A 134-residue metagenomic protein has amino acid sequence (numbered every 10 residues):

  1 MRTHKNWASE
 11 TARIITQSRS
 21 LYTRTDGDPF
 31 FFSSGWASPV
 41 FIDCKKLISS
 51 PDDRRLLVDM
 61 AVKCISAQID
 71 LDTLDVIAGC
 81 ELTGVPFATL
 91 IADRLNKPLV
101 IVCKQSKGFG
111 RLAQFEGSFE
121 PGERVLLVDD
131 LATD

Functional and structural regions predicted by a protein language model:
M1-L71: Active-site-facing substrate-recognition patch
D26-F30, T83, Q105-S106: Short glycine-enriched loops at secondary-structure junctions
G35, I77, L99: Conserved hydrophobic/aromatic pocket- or pore-lining residues that grip, position, or stack substrates in active sites
W36, C80, V85: Gly/Ser/Thr-rich helix-start
L71-E81: Short glycine-rich phosphate-binding loop at a beta-alpha junction
A78, L126-V128: Structural motif
V85-L126: Short, glycine/charge-rich flexible loops or terminal/linker lids adjacent to PRPP-binding catalytic cores
D129-D134: Acidic, divalent-metal-coordinating active-site segment for phosphoryl/phosphodiester hydrolysis, typified by short
